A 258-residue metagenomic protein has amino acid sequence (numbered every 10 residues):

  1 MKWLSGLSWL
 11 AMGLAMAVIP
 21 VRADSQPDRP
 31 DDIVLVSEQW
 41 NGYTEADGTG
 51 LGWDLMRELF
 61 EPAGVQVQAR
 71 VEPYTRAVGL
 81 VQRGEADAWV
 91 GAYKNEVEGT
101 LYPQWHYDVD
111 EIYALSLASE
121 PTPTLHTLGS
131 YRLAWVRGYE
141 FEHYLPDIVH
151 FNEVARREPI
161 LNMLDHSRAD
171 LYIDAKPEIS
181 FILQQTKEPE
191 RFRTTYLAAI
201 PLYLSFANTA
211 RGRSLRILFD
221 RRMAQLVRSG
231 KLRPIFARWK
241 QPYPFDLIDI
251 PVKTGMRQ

Functional and structural regions predicted by a protein language model:
L7-A17: Bacterial N-terminal signal peptides
S25-T100, A134, R238-W239: Extracytoplasmic small-molecule ligand-binding "clamshell" domains of the periplasmic binding protein/Venus flytrap
S37-E38, V109-I112, Q184-D220, Y243-R257: Periplasmic-binding protein-like
Q66-P73, V149-R156, I160-M163, T194: Short beta-strand-to-loop elements that line the ligand-binding cleft of bilobed periplasmic-binding protein-like
G79-R83, A92-T100, D170-A198: A ligand-binding cleft/hinge motif common to bilobed small-molecule-binding domains
L115-L133: Flexible hinge/capping segments at coil-to-helix
P123, R132-D147, K176: Secondary-structure junction motif
E140-R156, M223-Q258: Ligand-binding clefts/hinges and TM-proximal coupling segments of bilobed small-molecule sensing domains
